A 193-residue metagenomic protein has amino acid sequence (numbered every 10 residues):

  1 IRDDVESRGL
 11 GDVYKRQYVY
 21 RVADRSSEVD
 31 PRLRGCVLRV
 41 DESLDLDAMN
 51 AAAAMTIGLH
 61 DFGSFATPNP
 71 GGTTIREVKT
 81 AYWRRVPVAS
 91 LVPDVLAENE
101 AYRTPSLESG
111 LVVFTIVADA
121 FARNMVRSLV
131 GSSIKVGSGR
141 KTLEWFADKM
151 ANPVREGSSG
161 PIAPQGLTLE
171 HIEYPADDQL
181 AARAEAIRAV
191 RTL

Functional and structural regions predicted by a protein language model:
I1-L10, Y14: Single conserved hydrophobic/aromatic residue that forms the stacking wall/gate of nucleotide- or nucleobase-binding
G11-R16, I75-E77: A short, glycine/Asx- and small/polar-enriched loop/turn that sits immediately N-terminal to a beta-strand
K15-S27: Well-structured core secondary-structure elements of compact alpha/beta domains
S27-L38: Acidic/polar active-site rim loop that often engages polyanionic ligands
E28, D41-L193: Core RNA-modification/binding signature centered on pseudouridine synthases
